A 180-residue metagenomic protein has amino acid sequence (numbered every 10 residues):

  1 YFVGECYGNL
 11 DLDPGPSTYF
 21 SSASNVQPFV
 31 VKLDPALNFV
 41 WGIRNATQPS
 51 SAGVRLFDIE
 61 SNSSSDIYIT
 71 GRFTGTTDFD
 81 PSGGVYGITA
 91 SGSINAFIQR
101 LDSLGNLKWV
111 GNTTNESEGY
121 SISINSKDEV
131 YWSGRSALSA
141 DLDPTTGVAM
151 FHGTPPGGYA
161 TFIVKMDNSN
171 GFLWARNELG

Functional and structural regions predicted by a protein language model:
Y1-G180: A sequence-level/structural motif corresponding to short, flexible coil/turn segments enriched in small polar residues
